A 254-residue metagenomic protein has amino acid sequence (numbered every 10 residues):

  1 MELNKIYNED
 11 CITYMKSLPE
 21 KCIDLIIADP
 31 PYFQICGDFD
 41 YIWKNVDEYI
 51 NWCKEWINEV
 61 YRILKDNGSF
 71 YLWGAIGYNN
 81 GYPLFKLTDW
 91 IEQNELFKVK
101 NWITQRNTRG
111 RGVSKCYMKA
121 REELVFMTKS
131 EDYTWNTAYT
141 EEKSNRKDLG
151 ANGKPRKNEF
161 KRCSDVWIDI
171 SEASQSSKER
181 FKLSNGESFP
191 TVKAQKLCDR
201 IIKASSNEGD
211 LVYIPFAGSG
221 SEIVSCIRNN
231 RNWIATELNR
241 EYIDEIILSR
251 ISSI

Functional and structural regions predicted by a protein language model:
M1, I247-I254: Short, conserved SAM-binding/catalytic segment of Class I S-adenosyl-L-methionine-dependent methyltransferases
E2-E245: Core catalytic lobe of class I
